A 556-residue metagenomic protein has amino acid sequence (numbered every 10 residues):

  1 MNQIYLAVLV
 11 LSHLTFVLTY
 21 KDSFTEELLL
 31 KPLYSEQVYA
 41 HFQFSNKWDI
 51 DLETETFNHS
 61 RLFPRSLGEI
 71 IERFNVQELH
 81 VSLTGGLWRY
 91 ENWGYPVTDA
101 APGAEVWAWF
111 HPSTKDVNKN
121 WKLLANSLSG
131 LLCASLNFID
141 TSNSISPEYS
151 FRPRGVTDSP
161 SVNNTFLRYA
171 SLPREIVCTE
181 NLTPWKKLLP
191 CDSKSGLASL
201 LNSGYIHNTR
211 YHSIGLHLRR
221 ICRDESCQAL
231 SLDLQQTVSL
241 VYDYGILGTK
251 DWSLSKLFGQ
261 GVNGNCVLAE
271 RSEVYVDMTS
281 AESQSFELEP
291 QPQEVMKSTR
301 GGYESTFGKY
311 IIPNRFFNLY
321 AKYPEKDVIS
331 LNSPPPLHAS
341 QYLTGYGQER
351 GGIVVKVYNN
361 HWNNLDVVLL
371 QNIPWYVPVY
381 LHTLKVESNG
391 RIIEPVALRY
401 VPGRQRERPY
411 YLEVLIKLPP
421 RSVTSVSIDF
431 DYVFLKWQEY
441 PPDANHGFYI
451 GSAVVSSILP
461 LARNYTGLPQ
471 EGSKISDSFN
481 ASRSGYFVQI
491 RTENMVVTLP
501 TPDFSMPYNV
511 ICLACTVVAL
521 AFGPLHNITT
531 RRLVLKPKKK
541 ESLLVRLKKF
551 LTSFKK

Functional and structural regions predicted by a protein language model:
N2-T19: Cleavable N-terminal signal peptides of Sec/SRP-targeted secreted and luminal proteins
T15-G245: Long, solvent-exposed N-terminal ectodomains/accessory regions that are displayed to the extracellular/lumenal milieu
V106-A108, P112-G155, Q236, T249-W252 (+3 more regions): Serine/threonine-enriched low-complexity regions used as flexible
F307-G352: Edge strands and adjacent loops of beta-rich recognition modules
L319-K322, A339, V355, L369 (+1 more regions): Short, hydrophobic/aromatic-enriched beta-strand segments in well-ordered soluble domains
Y346-I373: Short beta-strand elements of extracellular/lumenal beta-sandwich folds
Y376-L435: A surface/secretory-pathway sequence property marking extracellular, secreted, or lumenal proteins enriched
L533-K556: Cytoplasmic C-terminal tails of single-pass
